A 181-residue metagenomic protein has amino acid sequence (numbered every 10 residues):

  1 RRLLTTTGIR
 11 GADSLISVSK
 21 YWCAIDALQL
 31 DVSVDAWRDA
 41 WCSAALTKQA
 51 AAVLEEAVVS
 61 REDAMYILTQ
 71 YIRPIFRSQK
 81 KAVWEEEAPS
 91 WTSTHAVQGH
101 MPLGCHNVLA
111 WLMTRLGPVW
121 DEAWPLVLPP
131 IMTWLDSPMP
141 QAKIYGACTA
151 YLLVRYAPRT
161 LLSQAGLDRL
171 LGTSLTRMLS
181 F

Functional and structural regions predicted by a protein language model:
R1-A50, L54-I67, R177-F181: Extended, helix-rich scaffolding/adaptor regions
R1-I9, S43-V53, T94-M113, V127-P130 (+2 more regions): HEAT-repeat alpha-solenoid elements in large eukaryotic scaffold proteins
T6, A24-A44, I75-G99, R115 (+3 more regions): Helix-loop junctions that connect tandem helical modules in alpha-solenoid scaffolds
G11-Q29, R61-F76, W84-E87, C105 (+2 more regions): Core helices of alpha-solenoid repeat scaffolds
A45-W111: Amphipathic alpha-helical dimerization/protein-protein interaction segment
L109, R115-G117, D121-E122: Mixed-charge, polar/low-complexity N-terminal
